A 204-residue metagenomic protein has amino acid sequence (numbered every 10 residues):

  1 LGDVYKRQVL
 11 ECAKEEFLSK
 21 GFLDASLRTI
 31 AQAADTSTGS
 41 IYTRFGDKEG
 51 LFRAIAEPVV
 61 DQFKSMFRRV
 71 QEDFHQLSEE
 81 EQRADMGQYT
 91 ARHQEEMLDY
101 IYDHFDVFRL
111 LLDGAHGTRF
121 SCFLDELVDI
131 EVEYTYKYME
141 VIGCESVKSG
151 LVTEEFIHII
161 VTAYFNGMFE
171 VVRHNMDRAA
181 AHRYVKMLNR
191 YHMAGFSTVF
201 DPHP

Functional and structural regions predicted by a protein language model:
L1-Y5: Short, small-residue-biased leader/transition segments that mark boundaries at the very start of proteins
C12, E16-G50, A54: Helix-turn-helix
K14, L111-L127, R183-F196: C-terminal/domain-terminus segments
L27, E57-K64, R69-Q71: Short, basic, alpha-helical segments at the C-terminal edge of helix-turn-helix-like DNA-binding modules
A54, R68-Y100: Hydrophobic alpha-helical connector segments
F74-E81, F108-A115, I142, V171-M176 (+1 more regions): Secondary-structure edge/capping motif, primarily at the C-terminal ends of alpha-helices and the immediately following
R92, E96-D103, T118-C144, E155-T162: Amphipathic alpha-helical packing segments from all-alpha helical-bundle domains
D103, E133-E140, I157-P204: C-terminal peripheral helix-coil segments that are non-catalytic and often amphipathic
